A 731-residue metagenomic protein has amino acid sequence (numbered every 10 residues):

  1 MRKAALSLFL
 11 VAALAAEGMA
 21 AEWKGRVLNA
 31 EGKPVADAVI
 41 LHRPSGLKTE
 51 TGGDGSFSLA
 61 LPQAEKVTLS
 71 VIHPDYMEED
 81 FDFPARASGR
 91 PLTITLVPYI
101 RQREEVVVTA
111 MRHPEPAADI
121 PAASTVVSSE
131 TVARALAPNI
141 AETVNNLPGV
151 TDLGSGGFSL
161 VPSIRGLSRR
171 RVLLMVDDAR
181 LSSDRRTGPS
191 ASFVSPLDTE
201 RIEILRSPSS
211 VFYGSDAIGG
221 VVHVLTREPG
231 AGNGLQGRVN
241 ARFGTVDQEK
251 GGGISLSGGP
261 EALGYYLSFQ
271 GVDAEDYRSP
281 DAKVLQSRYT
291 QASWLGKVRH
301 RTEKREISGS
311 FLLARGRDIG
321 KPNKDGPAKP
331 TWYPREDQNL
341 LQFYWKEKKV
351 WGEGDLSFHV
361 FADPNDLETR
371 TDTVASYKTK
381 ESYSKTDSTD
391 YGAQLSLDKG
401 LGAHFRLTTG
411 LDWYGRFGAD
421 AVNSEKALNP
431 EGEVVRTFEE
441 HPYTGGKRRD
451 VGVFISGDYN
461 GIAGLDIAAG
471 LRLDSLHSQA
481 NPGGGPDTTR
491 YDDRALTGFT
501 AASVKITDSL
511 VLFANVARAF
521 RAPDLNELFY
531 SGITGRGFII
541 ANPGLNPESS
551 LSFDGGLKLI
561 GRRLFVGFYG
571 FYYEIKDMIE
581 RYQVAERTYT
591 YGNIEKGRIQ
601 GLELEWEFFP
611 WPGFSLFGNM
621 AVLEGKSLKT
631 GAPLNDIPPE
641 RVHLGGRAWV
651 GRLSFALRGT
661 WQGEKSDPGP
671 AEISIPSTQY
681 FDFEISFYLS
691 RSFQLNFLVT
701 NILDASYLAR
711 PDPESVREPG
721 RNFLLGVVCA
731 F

Functional and structural regions predicted by a protein language model:
I72-Y76, R86-A133, R169: Short, acidic, small-residue-rich periplasmic hinge/interaction motif at the N-terminus of Gram-negative outer-membrane
S124, A141-S183, E200: Extracytoplasmic beta-strand/coil segments of soluble accessory domains associated with Gram-negative outer-membrane
S163, A179-P208: Short acidic/polar hinge/loop motifs at secondary-structure boundaries that mediate gating or recognition
S183-R185, D198-E200, V211-D281, Q286-W294 (+1 more regions): Outer-membrane beta-barrel translocator/receptor signature
A274-D281, L285-Q291, K304-L356, A362-S388 (+1 more regions): Flexible loop and strand-edge segments within Gram-negative outer membrane beta-barrel domains
R315-I319, K324, P364-D366, F417-A419 (+9 more regions): Surface-exposed extracellular loop regions of Gram-negative outer-membrane beta-barrel proteins, predominantly
G326-K349, T386-S388, P442-R449, T488-Y491 (+10 more regions): Outer-membrane beta-barrel signature, preferentially recognizing the C-terminal barrel domain of Gram-negative
N460-I467, S475-L476, F565-V566, G570-I575 (+3 more regions): Gram-negative outer-membrane beta-barrel transporters
